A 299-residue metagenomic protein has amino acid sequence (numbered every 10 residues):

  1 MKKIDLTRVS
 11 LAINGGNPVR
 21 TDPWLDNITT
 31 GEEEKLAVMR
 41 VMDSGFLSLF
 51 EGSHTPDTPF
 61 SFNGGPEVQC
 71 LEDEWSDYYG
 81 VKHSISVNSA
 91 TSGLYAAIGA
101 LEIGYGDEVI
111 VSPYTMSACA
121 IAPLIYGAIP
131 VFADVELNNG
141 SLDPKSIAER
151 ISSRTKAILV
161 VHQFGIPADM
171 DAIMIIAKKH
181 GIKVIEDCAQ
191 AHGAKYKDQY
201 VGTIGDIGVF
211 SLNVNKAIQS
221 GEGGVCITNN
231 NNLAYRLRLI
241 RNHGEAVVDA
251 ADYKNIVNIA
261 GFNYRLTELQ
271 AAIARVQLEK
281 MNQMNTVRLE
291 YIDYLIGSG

Functional and structural regions predicted by a protein language model:
M1-T91, Y95-G99, I125, K178: Conserved PLP-binding active-site segment in aminotransferase class I/II-type PLP enzymes
K3, P23, A191-K197, I204-G299: Active-site region of PLP-dependent enzymes
A37-V38, W75, G93, V109 (+10 more regions): Generic structural signal for small/hydrophobic residues in well-ordered secondary structure, especially within
D43, G80, Y114, N242 (+1 more regions): Solvent-exposed alpha-helix faces
G64, V68, A90-L94, M116 (+3 more regions): Conserved donor sugar-nucleotide recognition element shared by glycan-biosynthetic enzymes
S86, V111, C226: Conserved SAM-binding loop
G93-I98, C119, P123, G224 (+1 more regions): Buried hydrophobic packing segments
G99-C188, K195: PLP-dependent aminotransferase-like
